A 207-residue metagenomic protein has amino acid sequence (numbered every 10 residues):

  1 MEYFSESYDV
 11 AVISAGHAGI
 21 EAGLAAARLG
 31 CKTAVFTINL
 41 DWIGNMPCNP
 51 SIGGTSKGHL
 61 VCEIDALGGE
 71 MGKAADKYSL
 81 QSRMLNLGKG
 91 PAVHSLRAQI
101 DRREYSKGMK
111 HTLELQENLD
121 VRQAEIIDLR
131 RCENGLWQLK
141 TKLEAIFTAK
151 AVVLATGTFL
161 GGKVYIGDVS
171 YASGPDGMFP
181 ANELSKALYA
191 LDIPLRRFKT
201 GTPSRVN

Functional and structural regions predicted by a protein language model:
Y3-S7, L24-C132, L143, A151 (+3 more regions): Conserved N-terminal/central alpha/beta ligand/cofactor-binding core
F4-A18: Beta1/beta-strand and adjacent pyrophosphate-binding region of the FAD-binding site in flavoprotein oxidoreductases
E133-Q138: Short, hydrophobic/aromatic-rich segments at coil-to-beta transitions
